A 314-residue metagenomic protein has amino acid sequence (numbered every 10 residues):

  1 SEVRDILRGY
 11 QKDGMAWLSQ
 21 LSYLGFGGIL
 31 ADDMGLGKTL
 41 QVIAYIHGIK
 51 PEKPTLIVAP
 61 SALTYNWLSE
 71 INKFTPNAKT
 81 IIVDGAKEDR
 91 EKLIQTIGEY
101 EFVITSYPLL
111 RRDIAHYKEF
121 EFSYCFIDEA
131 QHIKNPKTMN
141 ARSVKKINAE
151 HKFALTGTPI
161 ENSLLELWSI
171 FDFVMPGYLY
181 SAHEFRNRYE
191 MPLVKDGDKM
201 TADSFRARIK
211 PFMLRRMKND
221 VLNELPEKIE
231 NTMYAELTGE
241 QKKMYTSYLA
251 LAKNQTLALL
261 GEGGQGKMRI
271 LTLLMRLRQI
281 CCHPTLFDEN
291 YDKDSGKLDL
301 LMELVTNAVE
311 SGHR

Functional and structural regions predicted by a protein language model:
S1-G197, R206-R314: ASCE P-loop NTPase motor core, strongest for the SF2 helicase catalytic module
A202-S204: Long, charge-dense, solvent-exposed interaction surfaces that engage phosphate-rich ligands
